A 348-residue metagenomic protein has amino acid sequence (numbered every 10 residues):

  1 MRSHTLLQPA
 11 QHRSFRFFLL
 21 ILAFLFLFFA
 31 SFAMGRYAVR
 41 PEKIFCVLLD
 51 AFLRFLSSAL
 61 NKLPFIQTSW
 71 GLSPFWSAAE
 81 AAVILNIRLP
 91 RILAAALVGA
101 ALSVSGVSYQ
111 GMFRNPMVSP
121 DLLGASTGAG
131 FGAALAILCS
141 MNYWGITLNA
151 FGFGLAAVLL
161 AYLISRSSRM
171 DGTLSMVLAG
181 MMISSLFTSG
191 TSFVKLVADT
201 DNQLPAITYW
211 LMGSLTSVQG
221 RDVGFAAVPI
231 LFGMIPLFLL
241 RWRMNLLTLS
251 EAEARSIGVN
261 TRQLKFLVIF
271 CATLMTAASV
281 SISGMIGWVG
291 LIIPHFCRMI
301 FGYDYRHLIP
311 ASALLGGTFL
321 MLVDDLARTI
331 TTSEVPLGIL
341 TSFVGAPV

Functional and structural regions predicted by a protein language model:
R2-V348: Alpha-helical transmembrane segments in inner-membrane proteins
